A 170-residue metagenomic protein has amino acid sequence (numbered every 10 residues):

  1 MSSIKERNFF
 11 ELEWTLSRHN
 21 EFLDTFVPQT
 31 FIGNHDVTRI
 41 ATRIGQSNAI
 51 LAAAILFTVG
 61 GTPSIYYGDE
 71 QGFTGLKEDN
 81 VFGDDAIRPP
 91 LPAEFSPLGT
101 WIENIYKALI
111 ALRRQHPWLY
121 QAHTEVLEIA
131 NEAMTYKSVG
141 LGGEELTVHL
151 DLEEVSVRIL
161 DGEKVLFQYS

Functional and structural regions predicted by a protein language model:
M1-F82, P89, D151-L152, V157: Conserved alpha/beta catalytic core and glycan-binding cleft of carbohydrate-active enzymes
G60-I65, D69-S170: Carbohydrate-interacting/catalytic domains
